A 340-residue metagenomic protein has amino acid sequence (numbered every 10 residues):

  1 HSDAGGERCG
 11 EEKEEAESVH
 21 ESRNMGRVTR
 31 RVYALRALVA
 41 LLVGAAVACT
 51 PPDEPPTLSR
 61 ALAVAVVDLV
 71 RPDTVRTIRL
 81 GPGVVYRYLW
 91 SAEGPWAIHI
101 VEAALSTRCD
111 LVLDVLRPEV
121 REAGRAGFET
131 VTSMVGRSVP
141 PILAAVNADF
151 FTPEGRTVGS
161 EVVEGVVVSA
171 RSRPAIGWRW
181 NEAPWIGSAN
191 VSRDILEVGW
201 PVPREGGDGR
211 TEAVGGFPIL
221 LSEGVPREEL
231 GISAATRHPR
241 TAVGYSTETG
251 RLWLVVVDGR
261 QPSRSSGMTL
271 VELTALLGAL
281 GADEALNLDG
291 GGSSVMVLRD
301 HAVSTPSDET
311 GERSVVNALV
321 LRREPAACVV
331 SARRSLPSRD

Functional and structural regions predicted by a protein language model:
D3-E15: Short, charge-rich patches within N-terminal targeting peptides
E14, H20-R23, A34: Compositionally biased, low-complexity intrinsically disordered regions
M25-L38: Bacterial N-terminal signal peptides that target proteins for export
R36-A46: Bacterial N-terminal signal peptides
C49-I176, E182-G187, L336: Zymogen propeptides
L89-I100, G216-T249: Conserved beta-alpha junction segments in alpha/beta enzyme cores
N147, F151-S233: Active-site-adjacent helix-turn-beta-strand microarchitecture at beta-sheet edges that either contains or buttresses
G155-W180, E229-T247, R251-E284, L288 (+1 more regions): Conserved, well-ordered active-site substructure
